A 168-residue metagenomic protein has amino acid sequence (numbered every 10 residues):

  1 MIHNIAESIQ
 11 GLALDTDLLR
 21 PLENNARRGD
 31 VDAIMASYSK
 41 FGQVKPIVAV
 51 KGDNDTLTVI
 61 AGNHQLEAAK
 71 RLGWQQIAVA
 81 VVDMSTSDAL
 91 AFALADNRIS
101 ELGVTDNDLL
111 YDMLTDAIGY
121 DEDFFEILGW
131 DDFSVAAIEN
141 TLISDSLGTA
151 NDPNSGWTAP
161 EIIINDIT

Functional and structural regions predicted by a protein language model:
M1-D83, L90-T168: Short, charged/polar connector segments at secondary-structure boundaries
